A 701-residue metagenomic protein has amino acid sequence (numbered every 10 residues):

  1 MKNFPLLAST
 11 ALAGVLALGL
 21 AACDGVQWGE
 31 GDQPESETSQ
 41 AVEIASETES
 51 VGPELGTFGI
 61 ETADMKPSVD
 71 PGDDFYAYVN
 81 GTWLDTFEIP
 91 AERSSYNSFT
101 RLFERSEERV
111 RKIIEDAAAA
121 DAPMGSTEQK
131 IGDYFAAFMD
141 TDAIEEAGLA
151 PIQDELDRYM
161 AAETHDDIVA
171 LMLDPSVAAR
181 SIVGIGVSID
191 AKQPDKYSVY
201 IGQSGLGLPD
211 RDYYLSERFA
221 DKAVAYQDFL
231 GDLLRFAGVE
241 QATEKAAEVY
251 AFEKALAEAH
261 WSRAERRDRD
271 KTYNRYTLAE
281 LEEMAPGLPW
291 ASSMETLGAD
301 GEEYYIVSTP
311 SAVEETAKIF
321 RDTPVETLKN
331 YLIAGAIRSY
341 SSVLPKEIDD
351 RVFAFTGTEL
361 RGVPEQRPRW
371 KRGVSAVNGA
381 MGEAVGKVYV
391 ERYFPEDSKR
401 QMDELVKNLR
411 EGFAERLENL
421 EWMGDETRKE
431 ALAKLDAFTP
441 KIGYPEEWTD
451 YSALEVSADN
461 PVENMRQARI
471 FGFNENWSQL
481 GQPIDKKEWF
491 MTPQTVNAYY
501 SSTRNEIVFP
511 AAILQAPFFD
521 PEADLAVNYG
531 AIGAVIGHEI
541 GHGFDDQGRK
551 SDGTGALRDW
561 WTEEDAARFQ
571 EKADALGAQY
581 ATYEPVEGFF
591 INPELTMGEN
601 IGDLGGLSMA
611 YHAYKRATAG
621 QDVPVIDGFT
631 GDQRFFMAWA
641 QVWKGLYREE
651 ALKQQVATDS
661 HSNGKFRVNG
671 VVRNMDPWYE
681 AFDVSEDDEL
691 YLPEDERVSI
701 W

Functional and structural regions predicted by a protein language model:
M1-A11: Bacterial N-terminal signal peptides that target proteins for export
G19-A22: C-terminal motif of bacterial Sec signal peptides marking the signal peptidase cleavage site
D24-Q27: Bacterial signal peptide processing site
G31-V51: Post-signal peptide N-terminal segment of mature Sec-exported envelope proteins
S46-A63: Short, Gly/Pro- and small/polar-rich lid/capping loops
V51-G56, V69-A143: Active-site-surrounding "flap" and adjacent substrate/cofactor-binding loops of secreted or lumenal enzymes, prototyped
A117-N408: Noncatalytic, helix-rich "gating/capping" subdomain that lines the substrate-entry/channel surface of large enzyme
M284-G287, I306, P310, A334 (+4 more regions): Intrinsically disordered, low-complexity linker/terminal regions across diverse proteins
